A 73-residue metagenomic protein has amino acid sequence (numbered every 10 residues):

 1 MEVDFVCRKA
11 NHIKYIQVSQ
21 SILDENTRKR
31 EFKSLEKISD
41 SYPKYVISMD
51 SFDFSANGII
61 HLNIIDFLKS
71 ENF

Functional and structural regions predicted by a protein language model:
M1-F73: A cross-kingdom feature that marks ATP-driven nucleic-acid transaction machinery
